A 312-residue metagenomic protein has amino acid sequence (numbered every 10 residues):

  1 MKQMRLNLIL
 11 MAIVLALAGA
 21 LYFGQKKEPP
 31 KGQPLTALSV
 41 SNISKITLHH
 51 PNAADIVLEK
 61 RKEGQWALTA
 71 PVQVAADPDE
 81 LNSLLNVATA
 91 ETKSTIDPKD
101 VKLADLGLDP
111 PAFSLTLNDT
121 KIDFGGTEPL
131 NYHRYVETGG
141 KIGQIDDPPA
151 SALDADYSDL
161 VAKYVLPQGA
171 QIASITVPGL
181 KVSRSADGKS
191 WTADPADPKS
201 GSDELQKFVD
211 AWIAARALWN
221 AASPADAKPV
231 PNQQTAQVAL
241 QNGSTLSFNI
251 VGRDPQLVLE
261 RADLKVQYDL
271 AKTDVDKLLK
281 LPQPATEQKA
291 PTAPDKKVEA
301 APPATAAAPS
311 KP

Functional and structural regions predicted by a protein language model:
M1-P312: A short-motif feature that recognizes glycine-rich, charge-decorated loops that bind or process nucleotide phosphates
